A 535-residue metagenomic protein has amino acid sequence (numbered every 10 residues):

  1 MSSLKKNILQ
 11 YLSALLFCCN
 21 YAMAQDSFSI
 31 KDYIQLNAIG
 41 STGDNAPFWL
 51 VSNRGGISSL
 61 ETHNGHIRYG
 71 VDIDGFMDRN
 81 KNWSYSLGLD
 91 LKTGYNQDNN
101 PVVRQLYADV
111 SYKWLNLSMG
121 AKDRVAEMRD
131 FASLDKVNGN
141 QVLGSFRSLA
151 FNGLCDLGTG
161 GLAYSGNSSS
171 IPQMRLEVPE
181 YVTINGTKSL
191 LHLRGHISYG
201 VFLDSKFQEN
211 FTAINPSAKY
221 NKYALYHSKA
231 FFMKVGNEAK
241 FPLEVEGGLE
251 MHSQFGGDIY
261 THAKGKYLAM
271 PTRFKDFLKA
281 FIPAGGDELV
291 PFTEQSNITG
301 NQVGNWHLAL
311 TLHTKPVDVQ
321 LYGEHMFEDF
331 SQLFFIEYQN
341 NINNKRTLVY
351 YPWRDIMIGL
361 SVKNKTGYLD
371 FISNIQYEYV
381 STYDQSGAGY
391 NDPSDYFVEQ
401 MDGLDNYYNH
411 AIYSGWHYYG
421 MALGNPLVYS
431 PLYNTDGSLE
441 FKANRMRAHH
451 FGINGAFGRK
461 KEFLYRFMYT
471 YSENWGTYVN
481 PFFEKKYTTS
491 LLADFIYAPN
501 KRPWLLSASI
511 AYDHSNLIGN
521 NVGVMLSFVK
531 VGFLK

Functional and structural regions predicted by a protein language model:
M1-F28, F528, G532-K535: Bacterial Sec-dependent N-terminal signal peptides
Q25-I67, M77-L89, G195-Y199: Transmembrane beta-strand segments of Gram-negative outer membrane beta-barrel proteins
Q25-K31, D74-S86, S111-L115, Y181-G195 (+6 more regions): Short loop/turn motifs that connect adjacent beta-strands in outer-membrane beta-barrel proteins
L36, N82-Y95, G161, L193-F202 (+5 more regions): Transmembrane beta-strand segments that form the barrel wall of outer-membrane beta-barrel proteins
D44-V51, N99-P101, D130-D135, L154-T159 (+6 more regions): Outer-membrane beta-barrel translocator domains and adjoining extracellular loop/strand segments of Gram-negative
E61-G166: Post-signal peptide N-terminal segment of secreted/secretory-pathway proteins
R124-K266: Internal, well-ordered domain-core segments that constitute the primary functional module of diverse proteins
L243-L249, Y260-K535: Exposed, low-structure sequence patches enriched in small/polar residues
